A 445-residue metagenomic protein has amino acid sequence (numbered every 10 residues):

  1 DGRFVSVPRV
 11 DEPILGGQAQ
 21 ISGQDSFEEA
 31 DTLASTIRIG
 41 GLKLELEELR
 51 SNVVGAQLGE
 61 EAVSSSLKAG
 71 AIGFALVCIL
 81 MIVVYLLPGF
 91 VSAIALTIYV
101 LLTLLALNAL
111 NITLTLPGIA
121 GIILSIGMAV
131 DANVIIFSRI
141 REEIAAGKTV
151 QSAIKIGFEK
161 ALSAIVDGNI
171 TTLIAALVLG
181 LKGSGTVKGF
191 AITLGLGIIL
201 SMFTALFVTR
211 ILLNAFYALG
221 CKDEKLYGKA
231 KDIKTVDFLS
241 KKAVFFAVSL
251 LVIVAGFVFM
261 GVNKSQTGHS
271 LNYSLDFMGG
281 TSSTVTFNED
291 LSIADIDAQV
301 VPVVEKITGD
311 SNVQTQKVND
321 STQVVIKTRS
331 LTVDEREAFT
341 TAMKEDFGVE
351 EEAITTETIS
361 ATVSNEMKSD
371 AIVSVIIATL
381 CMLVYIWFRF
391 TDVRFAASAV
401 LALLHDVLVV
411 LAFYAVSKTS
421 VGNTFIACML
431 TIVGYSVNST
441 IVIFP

Functional and structural regions predicted by a protein language model:
D1-P445: A structural signal for conserved, well-ordered secondary-structure elements that form binding/interaction cores
